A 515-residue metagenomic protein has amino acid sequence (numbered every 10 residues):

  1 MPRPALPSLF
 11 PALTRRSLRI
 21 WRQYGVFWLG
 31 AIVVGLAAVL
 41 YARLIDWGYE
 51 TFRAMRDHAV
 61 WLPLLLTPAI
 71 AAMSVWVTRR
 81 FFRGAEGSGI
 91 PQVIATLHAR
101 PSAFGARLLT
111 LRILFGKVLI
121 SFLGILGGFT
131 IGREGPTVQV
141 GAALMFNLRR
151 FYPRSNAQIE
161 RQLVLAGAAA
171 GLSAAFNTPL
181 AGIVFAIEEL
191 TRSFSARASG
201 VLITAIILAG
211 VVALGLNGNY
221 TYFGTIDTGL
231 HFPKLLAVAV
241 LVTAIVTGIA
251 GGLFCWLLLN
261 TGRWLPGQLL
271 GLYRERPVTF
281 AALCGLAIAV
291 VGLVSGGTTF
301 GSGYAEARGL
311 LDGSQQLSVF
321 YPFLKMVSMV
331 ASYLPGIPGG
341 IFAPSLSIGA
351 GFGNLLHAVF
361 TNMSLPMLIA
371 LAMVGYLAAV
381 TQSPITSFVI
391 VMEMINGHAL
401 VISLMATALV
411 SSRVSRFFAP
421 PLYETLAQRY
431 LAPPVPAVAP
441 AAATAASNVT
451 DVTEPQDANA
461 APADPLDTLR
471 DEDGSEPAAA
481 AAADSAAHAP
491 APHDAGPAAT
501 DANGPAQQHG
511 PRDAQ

Functional and structural regions predicted by a protein language model:
M1-P497, D501-Q515: Alpha-helical transmembrane segments and immediately membrane-proximal extracytoplasmic
